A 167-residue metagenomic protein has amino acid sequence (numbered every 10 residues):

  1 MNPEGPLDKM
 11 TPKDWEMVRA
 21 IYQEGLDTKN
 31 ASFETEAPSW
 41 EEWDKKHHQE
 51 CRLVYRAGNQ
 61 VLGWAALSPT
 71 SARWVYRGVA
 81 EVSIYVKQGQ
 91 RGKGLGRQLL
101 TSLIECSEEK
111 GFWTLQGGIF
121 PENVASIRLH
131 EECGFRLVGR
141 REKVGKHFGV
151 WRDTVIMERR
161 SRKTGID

Functional and structural regions predicted by a protein language model:
E4-V18: A short beta-loop-alpha structural element at the N-terminal edge of CoA-dependent acyl/N-acetyltransferase catalytic
W15, R19-K45: Conserved GNAT-fold acetyl-CoA-binding loop/helix
T35-G89, L100-T101, C106, R160-R162: Acetyl-CoA-dependent GNAT
Q60-G63, A125, W151: Glycine-rich acetyl-CoA-binding "A-motif" of GNAT/NAT acetyltransferases
A66-P69, Q116-I119, E131, R136-D153: Conserved catalytic-core motifs of GNAT/GCN5-like acyltransferases
R91, G117-I127: Conserved beta-strand-loop-alpha-helix junction that forms the acyl-donor binding cleft
G92-E105, R128-E132: Conserved acetyl-CoA-binding loop-helix of GNAT-fold acetyltransferases
S107-I119: Conserved GNAT acetyl-CoA-binding A-motif
